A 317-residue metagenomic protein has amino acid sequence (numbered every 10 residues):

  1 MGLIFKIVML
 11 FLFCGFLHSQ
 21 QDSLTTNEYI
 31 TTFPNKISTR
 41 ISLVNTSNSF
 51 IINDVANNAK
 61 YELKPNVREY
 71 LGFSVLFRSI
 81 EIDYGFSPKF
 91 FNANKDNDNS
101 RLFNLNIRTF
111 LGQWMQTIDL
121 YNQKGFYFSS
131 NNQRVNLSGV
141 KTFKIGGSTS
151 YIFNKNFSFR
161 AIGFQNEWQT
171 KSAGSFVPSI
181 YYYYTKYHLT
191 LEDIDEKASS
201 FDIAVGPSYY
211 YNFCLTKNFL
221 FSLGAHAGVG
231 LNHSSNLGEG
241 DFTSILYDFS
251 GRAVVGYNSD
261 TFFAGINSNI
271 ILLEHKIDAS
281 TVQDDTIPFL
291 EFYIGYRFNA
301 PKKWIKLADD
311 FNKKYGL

Functional and structural regions predicted by a protein language model:
M1-Y29, F219-F221, I294, F298 (+1 more regions): Bacterial Sec-dependent N-terminal signal peptides
T26, L102-S200, N269, F311 (+1 more regions): Outer-membrane pore/translocation modules
F33-T39, E69, R78-I80, G112-Q116 (+6 more regions): Outer-envelope beta-barrel architecture signal
I41, L71-F77, L105-T109, G147-F153 (+6 more regions): Residues on the lipid-exposed face of transmembrane beta-strands in outer-membrane beta-barrel proteins
L43-S49, F77-E81, F86-N92, L111-Q113 (+7 more regions): Transmembrane beta-strands of outer-membrane beta-barrel pores
T46-Y70, E81, G85-D96: Surface-exposed strand-loop-strand hairpins of Gram-negative outer-membrane beta-barrel proteins
Y61-P65, N94-N99, N136-T142, D195-F201 (+2 more regions): Replace "Gram-negative outer membrane beta-barrel proteins" with "bacterial and organellar outer membrane beta-barrel
F249-S250, V254-L317: Predominantly the C-terminal beta-signal and adjacent terminal strand-loop region of outer-membrane beta-barrel
